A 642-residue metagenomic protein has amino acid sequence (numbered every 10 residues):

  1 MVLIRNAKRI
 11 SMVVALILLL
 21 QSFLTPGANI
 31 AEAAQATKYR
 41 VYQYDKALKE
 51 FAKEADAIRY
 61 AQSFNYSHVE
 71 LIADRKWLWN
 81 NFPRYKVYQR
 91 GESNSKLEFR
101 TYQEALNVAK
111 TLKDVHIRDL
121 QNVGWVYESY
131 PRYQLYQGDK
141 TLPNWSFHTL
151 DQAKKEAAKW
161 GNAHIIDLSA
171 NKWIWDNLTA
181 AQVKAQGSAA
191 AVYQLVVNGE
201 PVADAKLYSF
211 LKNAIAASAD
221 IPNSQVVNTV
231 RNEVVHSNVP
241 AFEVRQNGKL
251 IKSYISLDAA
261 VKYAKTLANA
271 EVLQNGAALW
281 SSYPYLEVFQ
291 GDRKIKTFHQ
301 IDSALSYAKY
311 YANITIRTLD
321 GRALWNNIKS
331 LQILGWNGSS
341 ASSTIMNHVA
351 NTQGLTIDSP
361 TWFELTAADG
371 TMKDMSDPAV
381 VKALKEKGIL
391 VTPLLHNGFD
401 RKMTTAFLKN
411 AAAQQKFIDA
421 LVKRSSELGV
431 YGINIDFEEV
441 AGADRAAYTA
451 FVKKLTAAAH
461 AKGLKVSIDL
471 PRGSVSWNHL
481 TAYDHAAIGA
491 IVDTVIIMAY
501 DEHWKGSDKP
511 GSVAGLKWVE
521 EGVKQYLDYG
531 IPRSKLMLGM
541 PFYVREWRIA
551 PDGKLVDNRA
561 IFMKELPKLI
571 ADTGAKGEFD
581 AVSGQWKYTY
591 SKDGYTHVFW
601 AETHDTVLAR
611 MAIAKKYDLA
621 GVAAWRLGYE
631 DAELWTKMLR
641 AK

Functional and structural regions predicted by a protein language model:
S22-A36: Sec-dependent signal peptide cleavage junction
A34-K46, W77-S93, G124-T141, A180-V202 (+2 more regions): Short aromatic-glycine-(Arg/Gly/Cys) micro-motifs in beta-strand/loop hairpins
Y39-Y42, L48-F64, V69, Y85-V87 (+16 more regions): Fold-core signature of tandem repeat domains
N326-A420: Glycan-recognition patch characteristic of GH18 chitinases/ENGases and related GlcNAc/peptidoglycan-binding proteins
N337-T352, N410-S426, W477-H485, E602-K615: Short, acidic/polar
D358, I435, V495, L538 (+2 more regions): Conserved, mostly hydrophobic/aromatic
T371-M372, D419, G442-I570: Substrate-binding surface in catalytic domains of secreted glycosidases
F542-R610, K642: Glycan-binding loop/region signatures in secreted carbohydrate-active enzymes
